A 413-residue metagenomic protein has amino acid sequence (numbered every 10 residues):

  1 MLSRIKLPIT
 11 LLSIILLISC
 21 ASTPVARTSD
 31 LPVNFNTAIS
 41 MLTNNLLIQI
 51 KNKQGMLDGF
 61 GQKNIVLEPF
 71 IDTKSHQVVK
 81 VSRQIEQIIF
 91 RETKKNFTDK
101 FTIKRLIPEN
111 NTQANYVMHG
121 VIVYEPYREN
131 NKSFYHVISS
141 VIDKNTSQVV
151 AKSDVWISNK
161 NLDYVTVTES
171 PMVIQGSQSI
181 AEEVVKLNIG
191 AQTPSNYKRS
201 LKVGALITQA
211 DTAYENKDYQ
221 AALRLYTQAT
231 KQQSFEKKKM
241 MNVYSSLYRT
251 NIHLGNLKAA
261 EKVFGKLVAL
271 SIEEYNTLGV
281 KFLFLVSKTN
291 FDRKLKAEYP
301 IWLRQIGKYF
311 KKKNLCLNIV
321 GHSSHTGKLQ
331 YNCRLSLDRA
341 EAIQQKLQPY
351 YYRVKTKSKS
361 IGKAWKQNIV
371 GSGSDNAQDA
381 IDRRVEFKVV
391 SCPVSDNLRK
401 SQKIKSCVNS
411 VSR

Functional and structural regions predicted by a protein language model:
C20-F60, D143-F235: C-terminal/domain-edge helix-coil "capping" segments
S22-N36, I272-Q305, S323-Q330: Short, solvent-exposed beta-strand/turn patches at coil↔beta or beta↔helix junctions that act as interaction loops
S40-D58, K288-G321, Q348-P349, F387-R399 (+2 more regions): Periplasmic peptidoglycan-binding/anchoring modules of Gram-negative envelope and division proteins
L46, I50, N64-F70, K104-S147: A short, hydrophobic beta-strand-centered structural micro-motif
M56-Q113, Q148, Y350-Y351, K355: N-terminal segment of the mature soluble domain
Q62-S75, L278-S287, L303-A340, L347 (+1 more regions): Short, surface-exposed beta-strand segments enriched in small/polar/acidic residues
V79-I89, H322-S412: Periplasmic OmpA-like peptidoglycan-binding domain that tethers envelope proteins to the cell wall
